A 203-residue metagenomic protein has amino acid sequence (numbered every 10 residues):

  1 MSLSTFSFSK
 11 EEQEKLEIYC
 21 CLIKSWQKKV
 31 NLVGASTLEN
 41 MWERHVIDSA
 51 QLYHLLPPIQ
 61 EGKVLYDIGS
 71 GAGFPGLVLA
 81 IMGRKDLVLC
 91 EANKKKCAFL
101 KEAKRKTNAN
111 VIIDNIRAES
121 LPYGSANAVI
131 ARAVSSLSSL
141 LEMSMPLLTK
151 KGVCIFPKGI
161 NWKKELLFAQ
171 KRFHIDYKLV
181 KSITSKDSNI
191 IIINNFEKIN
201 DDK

Functional and structural regions predicted by a protein language model:
M1-G62, Y66, K95-A109: Class I SAM-dependent transferase core
I23, L79, K158: Residue-level signal for inorganic ion chemistry
A50-A131: Conserved SAM/SAH cofactor-binding pocket of Class I
V88, N161-K203: Active-site capping/gating segments
K96-A98, L137, W162: Short alpha-helix immediately C-terminal to the canonical SAM-binding loop
K101-E102, L141-M143, L167-F168: Short amphipathic alpha-helical segments
L141-V153: A short glycine-rich, Lys/Arg-flanked "PGG" loop and its adjoining helix->strand segment in the class I
K151-W162: Conserved beta-strand signature within the Rossmann-like core of class I S-adenosyl-L-methionine
